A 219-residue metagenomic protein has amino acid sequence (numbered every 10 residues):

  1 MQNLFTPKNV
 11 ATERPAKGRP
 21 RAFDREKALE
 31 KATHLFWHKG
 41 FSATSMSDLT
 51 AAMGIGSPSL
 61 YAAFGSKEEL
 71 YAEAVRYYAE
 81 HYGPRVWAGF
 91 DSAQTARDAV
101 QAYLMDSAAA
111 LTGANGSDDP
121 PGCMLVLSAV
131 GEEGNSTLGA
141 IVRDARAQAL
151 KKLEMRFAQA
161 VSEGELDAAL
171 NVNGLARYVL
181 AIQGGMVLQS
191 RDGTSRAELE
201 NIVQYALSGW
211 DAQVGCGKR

Functional and structural regions predicted by a protein language model:
M1-F23, V214-R219: N-terminal intrinsically disordered/low-complexity leader segments
Q2-F5, D106, P121-V130, L170-Q189 (+1 more regions): Hydrophobic alpha-helical segments that form the core of small-molecule binding pockets and/or dimer interfaces
K27, L35-Y77: Helix-turn-helix
A28-F36, S107, Q183: Short hydrophobic clusters on alpha-helical segments that form packing/core surfaces in small helical domains
E73, W87-P121, V172-V179: Hydrophobic alpha-helical connector segments
D98, S136-E163, G174, N201: Amphipathic alpha-helical packing segments from all-alpha helical-bundle domains
M105-E154: Short secondary-structure transition hinges
A110-A114, G131-G134, Q159, V179-R196 (+1 more regions): Amphipathic C-terminal alpha-helical segment
